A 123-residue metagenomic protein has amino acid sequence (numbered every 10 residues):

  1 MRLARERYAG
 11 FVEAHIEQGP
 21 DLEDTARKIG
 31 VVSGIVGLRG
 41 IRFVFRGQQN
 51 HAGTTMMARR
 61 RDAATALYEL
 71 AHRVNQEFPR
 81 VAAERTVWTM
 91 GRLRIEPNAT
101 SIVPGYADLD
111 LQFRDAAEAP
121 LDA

Functional and structural regions predicted by a protein language model:
M1-E118: Midchain, well-structured core segments that form catalytic/ion-binding scaffolds
P120-A123: Solvent-exposed, non-transmembrane alpha-helical starts
